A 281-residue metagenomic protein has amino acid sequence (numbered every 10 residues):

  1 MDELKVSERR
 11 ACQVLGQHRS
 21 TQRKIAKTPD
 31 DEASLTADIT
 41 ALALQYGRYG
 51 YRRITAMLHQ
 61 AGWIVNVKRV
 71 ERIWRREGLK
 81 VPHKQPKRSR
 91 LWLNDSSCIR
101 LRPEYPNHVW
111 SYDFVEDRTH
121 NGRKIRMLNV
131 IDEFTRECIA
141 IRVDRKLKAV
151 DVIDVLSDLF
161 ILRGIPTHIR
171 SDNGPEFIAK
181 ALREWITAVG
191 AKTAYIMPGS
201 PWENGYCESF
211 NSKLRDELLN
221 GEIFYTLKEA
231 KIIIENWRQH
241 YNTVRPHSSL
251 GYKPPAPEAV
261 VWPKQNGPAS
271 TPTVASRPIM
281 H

Functional and structural regions predicted by a protein language model:
M1-T28, A194: Basic, low-complexity segments
A11-C12, Q22, D38-I39, I54 (+14 more regions): Mobile genetic element proteins and their domesticated derivatives, centered on retroelements and DNA transposons
G16-V109, S200, P254-N266: Basic, flexible linker segments flanking DNA-binding modules in nucleic acid-interacting mobile-element proteins
I64-I131, V150-D158, L162-T167, T271-H281: Mobile-element integrase/transposase regions, centering on the N-terminal DNA-binding/Zn-coordinating module
V81, K192-T193: Hydrophobic beta-strand scaffold residues
D132-E133, V143-K148: A short acidic/small-residue loop/turn micro-motif
S171-E184, T193-R215, T226-E235, P255-V260: RNase H-like two-metal-ion nuclease catalytic core shared by retroviral integrases and related mobile-element nucleases
T187-V189, K213-H281: C-terminal domain-tail junction helix/linker
